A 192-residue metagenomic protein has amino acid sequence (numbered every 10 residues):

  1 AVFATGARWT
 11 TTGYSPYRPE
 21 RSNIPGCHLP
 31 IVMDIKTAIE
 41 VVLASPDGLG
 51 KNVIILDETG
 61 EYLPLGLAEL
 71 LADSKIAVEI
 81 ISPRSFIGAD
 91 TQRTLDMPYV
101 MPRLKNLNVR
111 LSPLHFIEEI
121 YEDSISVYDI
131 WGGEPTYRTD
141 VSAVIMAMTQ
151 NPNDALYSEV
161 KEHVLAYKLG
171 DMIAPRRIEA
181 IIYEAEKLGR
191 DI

Functional and structural regions predicted by a protein language model:
A1-T11, C27-H28, E40-V42, L49-K51 (+1 more regions): A Rossmann-like FAD-binding core segment of flavoenzymes
T10-S74, E162-R177: Glycine-rich dinucleotide-binding loop and its adjacent helix/turn
E20-R21, D96-Y99, E184-K187: Short, hinge-like loop/turn segments at secondary-structure boundaries
D34-T37, A155-L156, E184: Well-ordered alpha-helical segments embedded in enzymatic catalytic cores
L65, R93-T94, Y157, I178-I182: Conserved strand-to-helix beginnings and helix N-cap segments that scaffold or border functional pockets
E69, D73, S158, K187-R190: Short, well-ordered alpha-helices that flank and scaffold nucleotide-derived cofactor binding pockets
L70, S82, E184: Acidic donor-binding helix in nucleotide-sugar-dependent glycosyltransferases
A180-I192: An active-site-proximal "capping" alpha-helix that borders the catalytic cofactor pocket
